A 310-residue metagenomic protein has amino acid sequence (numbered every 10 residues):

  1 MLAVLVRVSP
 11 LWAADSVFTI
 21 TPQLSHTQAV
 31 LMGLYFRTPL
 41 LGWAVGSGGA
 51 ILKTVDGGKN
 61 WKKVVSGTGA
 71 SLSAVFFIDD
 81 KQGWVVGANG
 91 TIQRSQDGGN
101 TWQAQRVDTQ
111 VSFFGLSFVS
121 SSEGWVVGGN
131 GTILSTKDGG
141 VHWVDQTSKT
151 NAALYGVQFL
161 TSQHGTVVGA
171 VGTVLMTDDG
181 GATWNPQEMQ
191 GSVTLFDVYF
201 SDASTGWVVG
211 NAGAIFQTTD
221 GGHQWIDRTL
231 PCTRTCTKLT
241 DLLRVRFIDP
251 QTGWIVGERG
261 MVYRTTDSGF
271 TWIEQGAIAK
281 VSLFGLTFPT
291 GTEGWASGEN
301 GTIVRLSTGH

Functional and structural regions predicted by a protein language model:
M1-R7: Bacterial N-terminal signal peptides
W12-H310: Residue-level hotspots at or immediately adjacent to binding/recognition sites across diverse folds
